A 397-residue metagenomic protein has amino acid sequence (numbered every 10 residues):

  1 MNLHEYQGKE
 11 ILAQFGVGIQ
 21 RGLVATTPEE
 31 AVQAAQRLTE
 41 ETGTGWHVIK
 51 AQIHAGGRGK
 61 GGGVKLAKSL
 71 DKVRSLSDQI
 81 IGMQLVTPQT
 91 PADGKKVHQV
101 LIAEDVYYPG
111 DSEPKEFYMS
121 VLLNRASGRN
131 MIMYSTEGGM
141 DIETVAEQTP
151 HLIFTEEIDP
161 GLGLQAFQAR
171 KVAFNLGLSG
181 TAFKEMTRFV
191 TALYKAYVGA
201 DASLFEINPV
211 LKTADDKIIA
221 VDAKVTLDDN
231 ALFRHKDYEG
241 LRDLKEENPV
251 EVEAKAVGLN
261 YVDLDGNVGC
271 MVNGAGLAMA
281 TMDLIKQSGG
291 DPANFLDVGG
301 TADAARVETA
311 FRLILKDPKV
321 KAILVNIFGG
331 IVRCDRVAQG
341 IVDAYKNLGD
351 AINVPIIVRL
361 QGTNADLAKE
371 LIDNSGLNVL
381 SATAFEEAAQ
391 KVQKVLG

Functional and structural regions predicted by a protein language model:
M1-L101, D105-I207, L211-V325, D335-Q339 (+3 more regions): ATP-dependent carboxylate/acyl-activation modules
F328-V332: Glycine-rich, proline-tolerant flexible connector loops at the mouths of alpha/beta enzymes
D343-A351: Alpha-helix-loop-beta-strand connector modules within alpha/beta enzyme cores
N353-Q361: Short internal beta-strands
